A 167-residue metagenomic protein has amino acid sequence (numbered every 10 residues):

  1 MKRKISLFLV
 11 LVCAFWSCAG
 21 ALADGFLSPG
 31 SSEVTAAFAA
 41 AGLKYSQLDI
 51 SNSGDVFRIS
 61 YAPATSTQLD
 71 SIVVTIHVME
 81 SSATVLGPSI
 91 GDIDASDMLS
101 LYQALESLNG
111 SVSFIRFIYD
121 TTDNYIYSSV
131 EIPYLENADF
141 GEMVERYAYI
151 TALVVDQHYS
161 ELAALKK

Functional and structural regions predicted by a protein language model:
M1-K4: Positively charged n-region of N-terminal signal peptides that target proteins for export
F8-S17: Bacterial N-terminal signal peptides
S17-T67: Charge-rich, low-complexity N-terminal segments
D49-S51, P63, G87-G91, T121 (+1 more regions): A mature extracytoplasmic/lumenal domain signature
Y61-S89: Long, continuous compositionally biased terminal/linker segments
A83-Y125: Short, internal acidic amphipathic alpha-helical interface segments that mediate docking to partner proteins
G110, F114-V154: A short, solvent-exposed beta-edge/loop patch
S160-K167: Short, highly charged C-terminal tails/helix-capping segments
